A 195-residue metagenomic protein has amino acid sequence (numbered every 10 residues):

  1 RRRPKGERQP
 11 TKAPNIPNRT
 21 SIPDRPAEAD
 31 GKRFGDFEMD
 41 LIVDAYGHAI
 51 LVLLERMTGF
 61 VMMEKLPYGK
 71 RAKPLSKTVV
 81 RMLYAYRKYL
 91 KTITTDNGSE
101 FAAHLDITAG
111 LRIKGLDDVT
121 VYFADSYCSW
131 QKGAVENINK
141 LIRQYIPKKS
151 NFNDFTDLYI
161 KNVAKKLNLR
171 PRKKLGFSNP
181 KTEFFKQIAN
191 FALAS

Functional and structural regions predicted by a protein language model:
R1-L51: Mobile-element integrase/transposase regions, centering on the N-terminal DNA-binding/Zn-coordinating module
V43-Y46, M63-R87: Active-site beta-loop-alpha junctions of metal-dependent nucleic acid enzymes, especially the RNase H-like/DDE
E55-R56: Short, acidic, Ser/Thr-enriched surface-loop or helix-capping motifs
F60, Y89-L90, F123-A124: Polytopic alpha-helical membrane proteins, predominantly small-molecule transporters/carriers
F60-E64, K148: Short small-residue beta-strand/loop micro-motif enriched in glycine and branched aliphatics
K70, Y86, L90-T92, N97 (+1 more regions): Conserved, well-structured core segments that form or line functional sites
T95-N97, A102-L105, L111, T120-Q144 (+1 more regions): RNase H-like two-metal-ion nuclease catalytic core shared by retroviral integrases and related mobile-element nucleases
K148-S195: C-terminal domain-tail junction helix/linker
